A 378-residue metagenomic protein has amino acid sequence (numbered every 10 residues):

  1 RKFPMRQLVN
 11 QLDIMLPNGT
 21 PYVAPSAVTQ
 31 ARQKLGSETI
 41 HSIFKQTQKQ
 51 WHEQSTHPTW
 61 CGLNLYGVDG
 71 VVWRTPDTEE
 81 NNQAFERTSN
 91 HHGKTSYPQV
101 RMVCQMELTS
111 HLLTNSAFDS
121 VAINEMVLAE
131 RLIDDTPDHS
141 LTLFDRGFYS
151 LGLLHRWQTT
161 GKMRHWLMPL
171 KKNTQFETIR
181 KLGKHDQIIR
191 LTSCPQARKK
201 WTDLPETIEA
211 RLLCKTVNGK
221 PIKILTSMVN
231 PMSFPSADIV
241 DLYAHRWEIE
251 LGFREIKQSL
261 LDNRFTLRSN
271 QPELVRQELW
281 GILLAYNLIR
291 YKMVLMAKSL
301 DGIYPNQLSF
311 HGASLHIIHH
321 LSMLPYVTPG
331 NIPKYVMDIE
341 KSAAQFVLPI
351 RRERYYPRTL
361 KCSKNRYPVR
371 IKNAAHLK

Functional and structural regions predicted by a protein language model:
R1-M15: Short, charged amphipathic recognition helices of the HTH superfamily and cognate SANT/SANTA-like modules
R1-M5, T20, R32-L35, S42-T47 (+3 more regions): Single, function-defining residue in the core of a domain
D13-T29: Short, basic interhelical loop/turn and adjoining N-cap of the next helix at nucleic-acid- or acidic-partner-contacting
Q48-T56: A short, well-structured juxtamembrane/interface segment
